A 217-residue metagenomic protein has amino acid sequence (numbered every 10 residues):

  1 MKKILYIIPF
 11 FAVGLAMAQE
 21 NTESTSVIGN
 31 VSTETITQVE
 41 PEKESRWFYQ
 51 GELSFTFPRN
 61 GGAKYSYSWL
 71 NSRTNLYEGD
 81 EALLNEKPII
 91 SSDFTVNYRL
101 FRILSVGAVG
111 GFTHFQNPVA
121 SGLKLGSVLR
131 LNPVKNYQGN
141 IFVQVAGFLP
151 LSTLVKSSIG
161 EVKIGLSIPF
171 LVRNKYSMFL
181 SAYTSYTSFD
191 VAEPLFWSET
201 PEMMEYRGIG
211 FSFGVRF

Functional and structural regions predicted by a protein language model:
M1-E23, F217: Bacterial Sec-dependent N-terminal signal peptides
P9, E40-E42, N97, V134-N136 (+2 more regions): Sterically constrained small-residue positions within well-ordered secondary structures of folded domains
P9, G14, G51, G107 (+5 more regions): Small side chains
Q19-N97, S212-R216: Short glycine/proline- and aromatic-enriched beta-strand/turn motifs that initiate or cap beta-hairpins
F55-R59, E86-M178: Gram-negative (and chloroplast) outer-membrane scaffold detector with strong preference for beta-barrel transmembrane
P58-S66, L76, S158-F217: Predominantly the C-terminal beta-signal and adjacent terminal strand-loop region of outer-membrane beta-barrel
G61-L84, A108-G122, L149-K156, S188-M204: Flexible, solvent-exposed loop segments that connect beta-strands
